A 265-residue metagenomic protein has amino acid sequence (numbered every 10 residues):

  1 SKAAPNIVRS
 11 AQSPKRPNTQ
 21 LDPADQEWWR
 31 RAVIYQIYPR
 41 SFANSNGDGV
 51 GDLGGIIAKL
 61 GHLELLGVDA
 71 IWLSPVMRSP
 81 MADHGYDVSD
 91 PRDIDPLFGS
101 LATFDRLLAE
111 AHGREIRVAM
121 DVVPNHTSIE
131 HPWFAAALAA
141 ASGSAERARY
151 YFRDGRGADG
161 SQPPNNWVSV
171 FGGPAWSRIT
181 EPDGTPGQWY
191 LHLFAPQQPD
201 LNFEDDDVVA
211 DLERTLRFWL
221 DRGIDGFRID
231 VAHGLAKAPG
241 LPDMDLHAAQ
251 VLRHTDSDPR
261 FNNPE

Functional and structural regions predicted by a protein language model:
K2-R217, D221, H233-E265: Acidic/aromatic-lined carbohydrate-recognition and catalytic surfaces of CAZymes acting on diverse glycans
D225: Receiver (REC) domain switch/active-site residues of two-component response regulators
